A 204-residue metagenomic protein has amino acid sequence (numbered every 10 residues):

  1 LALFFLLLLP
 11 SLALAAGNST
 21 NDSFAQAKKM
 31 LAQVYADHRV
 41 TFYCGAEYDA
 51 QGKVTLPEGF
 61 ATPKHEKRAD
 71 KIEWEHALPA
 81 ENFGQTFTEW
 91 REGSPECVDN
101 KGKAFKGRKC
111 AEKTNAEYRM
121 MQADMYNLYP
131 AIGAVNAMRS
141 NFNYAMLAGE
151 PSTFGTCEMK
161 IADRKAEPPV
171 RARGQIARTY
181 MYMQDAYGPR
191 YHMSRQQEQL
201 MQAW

Functional and structural regions predicted by a protein language model:
A2-S11: Bacterial N-terminal signal peptides
L9-P10, K53, G149: Short linear sequence elements within intrinsically disordered, low-complexity coil regions
A16-K71, M201: Aromatic-lined ligand-binding clefts that engage carbohydrates, nucleic acids, or primary amines
P63-W204: Domain-level detector of nuclease and nuclease-like folds in predominantly extracellular/periplasmic contexts
